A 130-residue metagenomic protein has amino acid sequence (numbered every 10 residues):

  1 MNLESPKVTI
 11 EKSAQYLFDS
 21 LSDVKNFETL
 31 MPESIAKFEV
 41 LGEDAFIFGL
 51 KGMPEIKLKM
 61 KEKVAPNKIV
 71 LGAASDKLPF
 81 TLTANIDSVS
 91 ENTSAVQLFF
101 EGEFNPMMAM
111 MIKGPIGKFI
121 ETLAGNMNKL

Functional and structural regions predicted by a protein language model:
M1-E39, A45: Hydrophobic ligand-binding cavity/cleft-lining segments
N2, E62-V64, P79-T83: Soluble, non-transmembrane catalytic domains of enzymes that act on hydrophobic metabolites at membranes
N2, V8, L30, I69 (+3 more regions): Amphipathic alpha-helical hairpins
E4-P6, L58, G72, A84: Structured catalytic core of nucleotide-sugar glycosyltransferases
A14, K61-P66, I86-A95: A short, structured loop/turn motif at beta-sheet edges
Y16-F18, I56-L58, V70, T81 (+1 more regions): Short acidic, gly/pro-rich beta-turn/loop elements at beta-sheet edges and active-site/ligand-binding grooves
T29, F38-K77: Glycine-rich portal/gate segments that line the openings of hydrophobic small-molecule binding cavities
A74-G125: Beta-strand/loop substructures that line and gate deep hydrophobic ligand-binding cavities in soluble
